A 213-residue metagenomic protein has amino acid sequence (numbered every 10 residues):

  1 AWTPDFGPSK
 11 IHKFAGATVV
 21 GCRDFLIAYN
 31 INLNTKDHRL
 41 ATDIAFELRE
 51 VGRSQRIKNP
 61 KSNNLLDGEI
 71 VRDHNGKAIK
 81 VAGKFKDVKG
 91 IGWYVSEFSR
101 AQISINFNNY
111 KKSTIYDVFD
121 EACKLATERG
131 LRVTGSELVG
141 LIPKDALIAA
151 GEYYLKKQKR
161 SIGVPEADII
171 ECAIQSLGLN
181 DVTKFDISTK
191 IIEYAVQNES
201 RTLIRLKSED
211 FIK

Functional and structural regions predicted by a protein language model:
A1-I212: Long, contiguous binding/interaction regions
